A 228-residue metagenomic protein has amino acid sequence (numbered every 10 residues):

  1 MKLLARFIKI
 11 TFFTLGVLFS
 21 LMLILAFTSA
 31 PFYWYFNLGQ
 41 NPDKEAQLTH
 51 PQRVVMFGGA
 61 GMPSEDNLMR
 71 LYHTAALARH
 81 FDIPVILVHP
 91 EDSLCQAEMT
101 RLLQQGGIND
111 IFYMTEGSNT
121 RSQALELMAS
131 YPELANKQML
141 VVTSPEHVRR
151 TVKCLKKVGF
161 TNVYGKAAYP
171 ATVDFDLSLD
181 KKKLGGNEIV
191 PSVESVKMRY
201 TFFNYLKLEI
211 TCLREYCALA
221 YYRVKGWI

Functional and structural regions predicted by a protein language model:
M1-L48: N-terminal membrane-anchoring alpha-helices
L25-T28, N119, Y205: Intrinsic-disorder/low-complexity, polar/charged segments
A30-M198: A structural signal for short, hydrophobic/glycine-enriched beta-strand patches
W34, N204-I228: A transmembrane-helix-recognition feature enriched in membrane-embedded lipid enzymes and envelope glyco-/phospholipid
K197-Y205: Short glycine/proline- and acidic residue-enriched helix-loop micro-motifs that form flexible lids or anion-recognition
